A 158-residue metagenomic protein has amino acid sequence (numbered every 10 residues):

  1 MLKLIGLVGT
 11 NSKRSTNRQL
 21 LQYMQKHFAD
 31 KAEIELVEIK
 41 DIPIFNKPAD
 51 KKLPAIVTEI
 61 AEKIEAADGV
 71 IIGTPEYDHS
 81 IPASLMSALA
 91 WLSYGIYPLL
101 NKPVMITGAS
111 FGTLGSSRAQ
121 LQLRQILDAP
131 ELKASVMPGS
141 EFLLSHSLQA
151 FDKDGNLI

Functional and structural regions predicted by a protein language model:
L2-K31: N-terminal beta1-alpha1 ligand-phosphate binding loop
K3, E33-E35, P103: Residues at the starts of beta-strands that form the adenosine-phosphate
I5, E59, S135-I158: Glycine-rich phosphate/pyrophosphate-binding loop and the adjoining helix
L7-G9, V37, T107: Short hydrophobic segments within beta-strands
K13-T16, F45, S80-I81, G115-S116: Secondary-structure boundary/capping motif
A29-E35, L132-A134: A generic structural motif
I39-I56, A150: N-terminal beta-loop-helix "entrance" segment that forms/cooperates in small-molecule cofactor or anionic ligand
K52-E131: Helix-loop-strand module that forms the ligand-binding subsite of alpha/beta enzymes
